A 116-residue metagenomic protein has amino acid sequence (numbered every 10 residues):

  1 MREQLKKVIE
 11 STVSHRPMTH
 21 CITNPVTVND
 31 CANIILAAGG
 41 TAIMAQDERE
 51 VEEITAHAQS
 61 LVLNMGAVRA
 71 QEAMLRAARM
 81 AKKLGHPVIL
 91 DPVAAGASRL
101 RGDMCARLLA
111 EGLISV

Functional and structural regions predicted by a protein language model:
M1-E3, T41-Q46, A97-R99: Short gly/ser/thr-rich secondary-structure transition/capping motifs
M1-I9, D47-V51, L75-R76: Short, composition-biased local secondary-structure segments
M1-R16, I22-N24: Positively charged, low-complexity intrinsically disordered leader regions
V13, L36, K82-K83: Anion (oxyanion) recognition and catalysis
I22-L36, A45-H57: N-terminal glycine-rich anion-binding loops that anchor highly charged ligand groups
A37-Q46, M65-A67, R107: Conserved phosphate-binding/catalytic loop of the ribokinase/pfkB sugar-kinase fold
V51-V116: Glycine-rich phosphate/dinucleotide-binding loop and adjoining beta-alpha-beta core of small-molecule
